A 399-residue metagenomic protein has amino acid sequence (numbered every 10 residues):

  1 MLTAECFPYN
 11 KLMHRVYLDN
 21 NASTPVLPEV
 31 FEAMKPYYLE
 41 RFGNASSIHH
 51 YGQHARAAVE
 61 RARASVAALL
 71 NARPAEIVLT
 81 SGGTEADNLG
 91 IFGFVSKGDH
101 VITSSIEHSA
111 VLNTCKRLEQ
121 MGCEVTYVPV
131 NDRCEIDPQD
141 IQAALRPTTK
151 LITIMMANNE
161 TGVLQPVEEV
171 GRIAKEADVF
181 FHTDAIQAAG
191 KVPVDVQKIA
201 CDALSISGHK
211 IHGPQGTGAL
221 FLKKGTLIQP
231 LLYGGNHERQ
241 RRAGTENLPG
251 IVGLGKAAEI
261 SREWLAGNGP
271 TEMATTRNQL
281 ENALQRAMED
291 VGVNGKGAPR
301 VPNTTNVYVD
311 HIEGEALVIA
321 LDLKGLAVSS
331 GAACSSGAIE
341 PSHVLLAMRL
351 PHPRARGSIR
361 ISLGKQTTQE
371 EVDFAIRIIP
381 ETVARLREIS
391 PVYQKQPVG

Functional and structural regions predicted by a protein language model:
L2-G399: Pyridoxal 5′-phosphate
